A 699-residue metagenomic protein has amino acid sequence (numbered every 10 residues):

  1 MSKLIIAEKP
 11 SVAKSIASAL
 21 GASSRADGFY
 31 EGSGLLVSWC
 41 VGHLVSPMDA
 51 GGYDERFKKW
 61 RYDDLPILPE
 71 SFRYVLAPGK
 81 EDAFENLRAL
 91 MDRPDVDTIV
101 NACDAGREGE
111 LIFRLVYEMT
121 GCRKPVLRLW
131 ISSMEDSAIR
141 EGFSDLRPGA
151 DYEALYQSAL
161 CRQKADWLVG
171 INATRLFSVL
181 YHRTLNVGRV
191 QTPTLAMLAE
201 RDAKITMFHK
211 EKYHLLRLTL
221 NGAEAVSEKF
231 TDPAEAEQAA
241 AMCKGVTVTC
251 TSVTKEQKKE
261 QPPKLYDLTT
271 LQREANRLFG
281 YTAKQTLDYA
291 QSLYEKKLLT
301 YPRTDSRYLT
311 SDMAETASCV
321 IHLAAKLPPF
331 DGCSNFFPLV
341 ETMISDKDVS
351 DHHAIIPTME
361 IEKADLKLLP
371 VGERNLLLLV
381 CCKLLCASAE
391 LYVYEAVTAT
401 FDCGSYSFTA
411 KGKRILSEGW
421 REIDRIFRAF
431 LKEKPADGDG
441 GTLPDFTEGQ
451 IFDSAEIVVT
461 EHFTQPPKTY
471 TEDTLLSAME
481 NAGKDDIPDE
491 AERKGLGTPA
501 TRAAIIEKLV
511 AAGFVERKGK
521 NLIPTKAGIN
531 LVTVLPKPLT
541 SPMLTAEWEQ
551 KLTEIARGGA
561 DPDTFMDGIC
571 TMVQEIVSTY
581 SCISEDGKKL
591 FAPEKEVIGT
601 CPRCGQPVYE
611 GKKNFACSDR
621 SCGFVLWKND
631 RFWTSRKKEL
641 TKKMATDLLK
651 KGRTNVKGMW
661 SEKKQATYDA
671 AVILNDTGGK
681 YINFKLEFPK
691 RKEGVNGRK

Functional and structural regions predicted by a protein language model:
M1-Q163, W167, P338, P466: Intrinsically disordered, low-complexity regulatory segments
M1-S2, A102-A105, H182-T184, K255-K264 (+3 more regions): Conserved short loop/turn motifs at secondary-structure junctions
S2-L4, K80, M91, T174 (+3 more regions): Basic, low-complexity terminal or inter-domain segments flanking catalytic cores
A7-E8, W39-V41, C103, V169 (+5 more regions): Flexible glycine-/small-residue-rich
P10-A17, G34-V37, V41, A77-R88 (+19 more regions): Amphipathic alpha-helical transducer elements in NTP-driven molecular machines
P94, D136-L220, K255-K259: C-terminal or mid-to-C-terminal helical accessory/interaction module adjacent to the motor/catalytic core
P233-Y266, Q272: Metal- or metallocofactor-binding catalytic centers and their adjacent structured scaffolds across diverse enzyme
